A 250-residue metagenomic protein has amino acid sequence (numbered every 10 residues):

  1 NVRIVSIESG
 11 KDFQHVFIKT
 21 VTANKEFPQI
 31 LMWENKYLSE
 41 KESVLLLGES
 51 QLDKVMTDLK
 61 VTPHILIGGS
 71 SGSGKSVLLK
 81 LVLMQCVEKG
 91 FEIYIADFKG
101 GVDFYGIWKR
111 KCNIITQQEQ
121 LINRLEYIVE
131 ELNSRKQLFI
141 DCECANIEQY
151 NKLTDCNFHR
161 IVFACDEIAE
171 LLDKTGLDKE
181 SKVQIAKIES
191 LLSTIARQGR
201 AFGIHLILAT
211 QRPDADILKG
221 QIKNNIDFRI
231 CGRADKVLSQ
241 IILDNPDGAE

Functional and structural regions predicted by a protein language model:
N1-I30: Interdomain "pre-motor" coupling segment immediately N-terminal to P-loop NTPase/helicase cores
K11-F17, L31-C144, D155-A249: P-loop NTPase catalytic phosphate-binding loop
E148-N151: Conserved RecA-like ASCE ATPase "motif II neighborhood" in helicase/translocase motors
